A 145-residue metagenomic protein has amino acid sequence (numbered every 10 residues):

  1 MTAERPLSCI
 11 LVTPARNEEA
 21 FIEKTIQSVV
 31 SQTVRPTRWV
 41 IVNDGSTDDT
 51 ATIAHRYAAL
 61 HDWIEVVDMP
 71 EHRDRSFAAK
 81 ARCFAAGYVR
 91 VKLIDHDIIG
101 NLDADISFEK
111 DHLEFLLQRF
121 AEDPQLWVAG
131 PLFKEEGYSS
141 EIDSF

Functional and structural regions predicted by a protein language model:
M1-S31: N-proximal low-complexity "stem/linker" segments adjacent to membrane-targeting elements
S8-C9, P36, H96, L126: Local beta-strand N-terminus motif with an aromatic residue
I10-P14, V40-I41, G100: Short hydrophobic beta-strand elements that form part of the catalytic alpha/beta core underpinning NDP-sugar/donor
Q27-R73: Acidic donor-binding segment of Leloir-type glycosyltransferases
E71-L93, F115: Glycine-rich, basic loop-to-helix element that forms the pyrophosphate-binding segment of sugar-nucleotide handling
G87, D95-S107: Short beta-strand-to-loop acidic/aromatic patch adjacent to the donor-nucleotide binding site
V91-H96, D123: Glycine-rich phosphate-binding loop signature in dinucleotide/nucleotide-binding domains
S107-D143: Conserved donor NDP-sugar-binding/catalytic core segment of glycosyltransferases
